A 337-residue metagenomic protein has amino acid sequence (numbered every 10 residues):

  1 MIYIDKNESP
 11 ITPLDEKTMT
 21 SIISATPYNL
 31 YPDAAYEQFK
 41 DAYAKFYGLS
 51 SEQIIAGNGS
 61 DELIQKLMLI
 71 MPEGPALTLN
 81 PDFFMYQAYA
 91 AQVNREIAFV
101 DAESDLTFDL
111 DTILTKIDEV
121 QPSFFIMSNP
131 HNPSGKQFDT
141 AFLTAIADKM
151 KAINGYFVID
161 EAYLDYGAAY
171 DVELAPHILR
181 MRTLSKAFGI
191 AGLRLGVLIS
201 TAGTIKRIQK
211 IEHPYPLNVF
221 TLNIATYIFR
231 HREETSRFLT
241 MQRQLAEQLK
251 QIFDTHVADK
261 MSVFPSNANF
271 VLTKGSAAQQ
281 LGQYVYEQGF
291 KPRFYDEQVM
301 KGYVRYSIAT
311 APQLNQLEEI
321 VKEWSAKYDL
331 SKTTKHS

Functional and structural regions predicted by a protein language model:
M1-Y31, A42, H336: N-terminal "arm"/small-domain region of PLP-dependent enzymes with the aminotransferase-like
P13-L14, M19-S21, I178-T255, S262-V263: PLP-dependent aminotransferase class I/II
D15, A277-Y284, Q313-Q316: Short, conserved charged micro-motifs
A44-K66: Short loop-beta-helix segment that forms the pyridoxal 5′-phosphate
L69-M127: PLP-dependent aminotransferase-like
S104-E161, D165: Active-site phosphate-binding strand-loop segment of PLP-dependent enzymes
H256-Q288: Conserved PLP-binding catalytic core of the aspartate aminotransferase-like
E287, V299-S337: PLP-dependent enzyme catalytic core of the Aspartate aminotransferase-like
